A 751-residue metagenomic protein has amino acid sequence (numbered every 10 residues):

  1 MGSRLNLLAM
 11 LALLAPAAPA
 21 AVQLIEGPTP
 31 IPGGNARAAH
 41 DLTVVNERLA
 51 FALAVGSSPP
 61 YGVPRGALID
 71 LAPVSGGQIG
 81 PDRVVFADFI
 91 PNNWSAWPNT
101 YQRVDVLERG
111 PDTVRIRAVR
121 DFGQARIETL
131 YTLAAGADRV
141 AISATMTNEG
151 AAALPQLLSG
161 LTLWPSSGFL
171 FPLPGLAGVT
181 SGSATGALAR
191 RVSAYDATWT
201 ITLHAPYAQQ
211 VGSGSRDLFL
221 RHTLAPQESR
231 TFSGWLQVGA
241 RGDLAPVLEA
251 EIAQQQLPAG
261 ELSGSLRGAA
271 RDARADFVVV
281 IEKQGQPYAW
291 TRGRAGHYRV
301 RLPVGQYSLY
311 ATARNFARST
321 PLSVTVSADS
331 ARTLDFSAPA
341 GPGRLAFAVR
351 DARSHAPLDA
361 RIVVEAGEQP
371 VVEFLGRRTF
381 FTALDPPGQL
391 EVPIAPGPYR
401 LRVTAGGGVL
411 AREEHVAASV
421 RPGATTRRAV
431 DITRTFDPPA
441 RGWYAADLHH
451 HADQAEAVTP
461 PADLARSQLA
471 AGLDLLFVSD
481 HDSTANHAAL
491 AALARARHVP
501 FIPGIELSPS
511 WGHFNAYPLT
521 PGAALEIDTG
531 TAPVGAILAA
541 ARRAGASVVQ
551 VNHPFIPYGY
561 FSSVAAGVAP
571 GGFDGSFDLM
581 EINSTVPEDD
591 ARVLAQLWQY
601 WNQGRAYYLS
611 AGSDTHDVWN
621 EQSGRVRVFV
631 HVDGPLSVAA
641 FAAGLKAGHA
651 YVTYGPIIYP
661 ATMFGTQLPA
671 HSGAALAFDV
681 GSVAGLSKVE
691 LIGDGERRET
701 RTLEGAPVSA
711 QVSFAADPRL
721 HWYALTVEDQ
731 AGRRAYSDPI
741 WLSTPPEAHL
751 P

Functional and structural regions predicted by a protein language model:
L24-P32, A36-A38, T43-V45, G56-S58 (+4 more regions): Beta-strand-rich recognition/accessory modules
A36, F86-A137, E149, V211-R216: Extended, loop-rich substrate-binding clefts of extracytoplasmic carbohydrate-active enzymes
V44, F51, V140-N148, F678: Short, well-ordered beta-strand segments enriched in hydrophobic/aromatic residues
G136-G175: Acidic (Asp/Glu-rich), glycine- and aromatic
A141, Q306-S308, R344, P398-R400 (+1 more regions): Short, conserved beta-strand segments of beta-strand-rich sandwich/propeller modules, principally
G268-A270, V326-A383, L390-V392, T404 (+4 more regions): Charged catalytic cores and adjacent phosphate/nucleic-acid-binding surfaces used for phosphate/nucleic-acid chemistry
V304-N315, I362, P396-G407: A short, solvent-exposed beta-strand micro-motif common in secreted/extracellular proteins
R427-L476: An acidic-aromatic substrate-binding cleft motif
